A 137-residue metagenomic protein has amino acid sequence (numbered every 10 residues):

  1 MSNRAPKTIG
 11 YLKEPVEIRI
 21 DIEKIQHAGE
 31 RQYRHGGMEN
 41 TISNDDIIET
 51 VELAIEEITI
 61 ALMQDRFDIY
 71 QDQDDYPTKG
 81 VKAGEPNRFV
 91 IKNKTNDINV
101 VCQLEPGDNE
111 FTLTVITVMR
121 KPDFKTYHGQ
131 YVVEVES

Functional and structural regions predicted by a protein language model:
M1-S137: Ribonuclease/tRNase effector modules and their secretory precursors
